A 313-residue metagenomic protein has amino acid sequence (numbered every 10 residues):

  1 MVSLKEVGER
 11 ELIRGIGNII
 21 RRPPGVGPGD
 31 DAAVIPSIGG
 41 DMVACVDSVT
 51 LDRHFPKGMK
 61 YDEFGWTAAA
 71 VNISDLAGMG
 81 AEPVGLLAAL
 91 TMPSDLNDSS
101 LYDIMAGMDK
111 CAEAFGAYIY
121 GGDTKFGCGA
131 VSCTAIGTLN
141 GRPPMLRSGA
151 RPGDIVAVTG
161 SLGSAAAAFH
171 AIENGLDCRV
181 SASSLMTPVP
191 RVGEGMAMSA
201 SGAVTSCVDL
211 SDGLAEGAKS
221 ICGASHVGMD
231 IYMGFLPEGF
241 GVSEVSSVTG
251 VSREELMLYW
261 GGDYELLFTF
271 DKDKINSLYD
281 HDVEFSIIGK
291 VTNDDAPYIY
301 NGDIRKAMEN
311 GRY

Functional and structural regions predicted by a protein language model:
M1-G15, K60, P93-Y118, K125-G129 (+3 more regions): Glycine-/charge-enriched secondary-structure boundary and capping motifs
M1-K60, M79, A88, A106: Extreme N-terminal cap/leader segments of soluble proteins
V34, N72, G80, I119 (+4 more regions): Residue-level signal for inorganic ion chemistry
P36-M42, V49-T50, E82-A171, K290: Glycine-rich anion-binding loops of enzyme active sites
G65-L76, G107-C111: Short, well-ordered amphipathic alpha-helical segments that serve as non-catalytic structural scaffolds within diverse
R151-G160, T187-L214, A218: Internal active-site segments that recognize and position negatively charged phosphoryl groups and nucleotide moieties
A166-S184: Short, compositionally biased
